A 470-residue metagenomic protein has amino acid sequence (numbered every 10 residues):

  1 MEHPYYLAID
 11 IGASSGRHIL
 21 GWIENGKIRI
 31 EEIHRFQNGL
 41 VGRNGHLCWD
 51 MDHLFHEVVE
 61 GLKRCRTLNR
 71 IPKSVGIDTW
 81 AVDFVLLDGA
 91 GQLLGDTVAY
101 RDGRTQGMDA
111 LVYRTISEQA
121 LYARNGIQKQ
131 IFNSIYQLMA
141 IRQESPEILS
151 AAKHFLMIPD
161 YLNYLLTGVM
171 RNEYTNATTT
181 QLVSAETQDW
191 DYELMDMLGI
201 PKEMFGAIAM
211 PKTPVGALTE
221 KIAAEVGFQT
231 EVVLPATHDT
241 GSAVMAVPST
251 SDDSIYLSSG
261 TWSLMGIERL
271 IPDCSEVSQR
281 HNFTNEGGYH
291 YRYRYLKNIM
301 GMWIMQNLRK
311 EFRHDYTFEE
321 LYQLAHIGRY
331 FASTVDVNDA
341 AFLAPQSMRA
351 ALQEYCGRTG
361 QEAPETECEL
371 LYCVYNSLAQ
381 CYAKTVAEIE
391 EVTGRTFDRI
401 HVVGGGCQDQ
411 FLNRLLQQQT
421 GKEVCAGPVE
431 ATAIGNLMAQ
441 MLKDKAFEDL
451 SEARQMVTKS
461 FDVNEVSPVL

Functional and structural regions predicted by a protein language model:
M1-G95, A123, A223-V232, T420-K422 (+1 more regions): N-terminal glycine/serine-rich phosphate-binding loop of ATP-dependent small-molecule kinases, especially carbohydrate
E2-H3, L7-A8, Y113-G126, Y136-M157 (+8 more regions): Active-site core segments that coordinate phosphate-bearing ligands/cofactors across diverse enzyme families
R43, K63, T67-Y100, N125-F132 (+2 more regions): Short beta-strand-loop/turn "lid" adjacent to the catalytic site in phosphate-handling enzymes
L47-F55, I127, I131, I208 (+3 more regions): Short acidic-aromatic active-site loops that bind/stabilize oxyanions
I71-T79, H154, A207, R395-G404: Short glycine-rich phosphate-binding loop at a beta-alpha junction
D78-A81, P211-K212, S259-W262, R399-C407: Glycine-rich beta-strand-to-loop/alpha-helix junction loops that act as flexible
V98, D102-S117: Short alpha-helix plus adjacent loop in nuclease-associated cores
